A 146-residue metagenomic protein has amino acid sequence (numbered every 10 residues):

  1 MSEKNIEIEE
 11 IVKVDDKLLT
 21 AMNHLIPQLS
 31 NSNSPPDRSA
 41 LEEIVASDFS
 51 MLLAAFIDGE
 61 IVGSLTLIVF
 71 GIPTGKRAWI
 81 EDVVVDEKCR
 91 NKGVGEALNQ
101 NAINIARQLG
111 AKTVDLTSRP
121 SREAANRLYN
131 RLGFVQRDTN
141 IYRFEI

Functional and structural regions predicted by a protein language model:
M1-D16: Conserved N-terminal entry element of GNAT/NAT acetyltransferase domains
N23-P35: Helix-loop element at the rim of GNAT/NAT acetyltransferase active sites that forms part of the acceptor-substrate
N33-L52: Active-site rim helix/loop that mediates acceptor-substrate recognition in acyltransferases
A54, E60-V69, W79, V84: Conserved beta-strand in the GNAT
F70-I80, R90, R137: A conserved beta-turn-beta hairpin within the catalytic core of GNAT-like acetyltransferases that forms part
V85, N91-N104, R127, R131: Conserved acetyl-CoA-binding loop-helix of GNAT-fold acetyltransferases
E96, Q108, P120-D138, R143-F144: Conserved active-site alpha-helix within GNAT-family acetyltransferase domains
A106-S118: Conserved GNAT acetyl-CoA-binding A-motif
